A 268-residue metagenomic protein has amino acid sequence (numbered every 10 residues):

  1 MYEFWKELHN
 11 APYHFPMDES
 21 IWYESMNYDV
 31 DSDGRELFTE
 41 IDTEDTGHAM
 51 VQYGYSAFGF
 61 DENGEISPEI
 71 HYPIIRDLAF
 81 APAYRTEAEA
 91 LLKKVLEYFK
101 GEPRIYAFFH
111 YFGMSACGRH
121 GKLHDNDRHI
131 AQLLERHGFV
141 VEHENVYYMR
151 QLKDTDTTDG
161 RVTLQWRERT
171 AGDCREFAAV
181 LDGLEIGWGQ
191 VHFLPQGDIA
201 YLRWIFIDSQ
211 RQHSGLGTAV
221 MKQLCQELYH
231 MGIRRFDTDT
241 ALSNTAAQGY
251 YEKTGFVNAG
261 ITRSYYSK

Functional and structural regions predicted by a protein language model:
M1-S25, G138-I186: Short amphipathic alpha-helix that is part of the acyltransferase structural core
P12-E36, H48-I66, D173-R175, V180-L181 (+1 more regions): A conserved beta-strand-loop-helix scaffold within acyl/acetyltransferase catalytic domains
D45-G47, H143-E144, G187, G260: A structural microfeature
S67-E69, P73-T86, I205-H213: A short, internal acetyl-CoA/4′-phosphopantetheine-binding micro-motif in the GNAT/acyltransferase core
A83-Y98, I207, H213-E227, G249-K253: Conserved acetyl-CoA-binding loop-helix of GNAT-fold acetyltransferases
G101-P103, R234, V257: Short acidic/polar active-site loop segments enriched in Thr and Asp
I105-R128, T238-A247, S264-K268: Conserved beta-strand-loop-alpha-helix junction that forms the acyl-donor binding cleft
L123-Q151, D239, V257-K268: Conserved catalytic-core motifs of GNAT/GCN5-like acyltransferases
